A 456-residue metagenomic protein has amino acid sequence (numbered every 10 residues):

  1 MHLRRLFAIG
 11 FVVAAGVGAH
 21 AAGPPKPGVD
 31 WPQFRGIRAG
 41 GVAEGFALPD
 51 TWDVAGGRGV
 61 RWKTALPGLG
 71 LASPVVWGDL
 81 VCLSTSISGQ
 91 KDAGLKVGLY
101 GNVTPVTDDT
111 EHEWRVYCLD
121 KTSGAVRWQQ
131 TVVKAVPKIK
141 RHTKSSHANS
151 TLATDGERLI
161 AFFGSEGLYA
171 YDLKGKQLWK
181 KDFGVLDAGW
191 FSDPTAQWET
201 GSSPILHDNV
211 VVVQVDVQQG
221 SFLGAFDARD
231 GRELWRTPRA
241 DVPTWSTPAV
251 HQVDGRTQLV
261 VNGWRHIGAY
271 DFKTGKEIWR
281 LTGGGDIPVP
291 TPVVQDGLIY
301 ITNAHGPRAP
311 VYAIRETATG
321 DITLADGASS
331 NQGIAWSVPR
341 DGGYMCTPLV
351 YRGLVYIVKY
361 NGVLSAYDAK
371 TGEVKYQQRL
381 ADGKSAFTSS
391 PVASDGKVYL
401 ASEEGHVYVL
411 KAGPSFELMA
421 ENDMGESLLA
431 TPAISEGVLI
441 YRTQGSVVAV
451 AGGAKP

Functional and structural regions predicted by a protein language model:
M1-G10: Bacterial N-terminal signal peptides that target proteins for export
G10-H20: Hydrophobic h-region of N-terminal signal peptides that target proteins for export in Gram-negative bacteria
H20-P456: Noncatalytic, solvent-exposed loop/strand surfaces of beta-propeller-type extracellular/periplasmic domains
